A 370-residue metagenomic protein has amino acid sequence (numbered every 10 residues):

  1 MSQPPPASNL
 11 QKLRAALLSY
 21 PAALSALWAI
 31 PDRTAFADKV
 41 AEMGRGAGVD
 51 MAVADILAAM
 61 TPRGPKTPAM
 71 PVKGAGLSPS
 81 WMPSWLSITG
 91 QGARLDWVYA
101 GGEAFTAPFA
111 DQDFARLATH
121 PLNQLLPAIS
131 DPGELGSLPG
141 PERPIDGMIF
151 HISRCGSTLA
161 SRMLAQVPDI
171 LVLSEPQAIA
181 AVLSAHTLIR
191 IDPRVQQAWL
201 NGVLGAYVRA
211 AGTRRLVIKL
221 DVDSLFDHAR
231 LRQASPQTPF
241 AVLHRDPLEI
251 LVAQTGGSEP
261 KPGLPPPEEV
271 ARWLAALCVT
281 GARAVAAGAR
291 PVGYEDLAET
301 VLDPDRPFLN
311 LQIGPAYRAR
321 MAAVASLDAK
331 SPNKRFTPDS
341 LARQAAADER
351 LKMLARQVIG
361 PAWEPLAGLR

Functional and structural regions predicted by a protein language model:
M1-G76: Terminal, compositionally biased segments used for targeting/anchoring and flexible tails
Q3-P6, R33, P193-Q197, L274: Generic alpha-helical segment signature
A26, R215-K219, R290-G293: Short catalytic-loop micro-motif centered on adjacent basic/acidic residues
P65-P139, C278-P291, E295-R370: PAPS-dependent sulfotransferases, especially Golgi type II membrane carbohydrate sulfotransferases
P83-S87, G92-R94, A100-G101, F105-Q254: PAPS-dependent sulfotransferase catalytic domain
D146, R215-L216, G263-E268, A323: Surface-exposed cleft-lining segments at the edges of enzyme active sites
A178-I189, V222-A298, L302-A316: PAPS-dependent sulfotransferase catalytic domain
I191-G202, E259-P266, R335-A345: A polyampholytic, Gly/Pro-enriched intrinsically disordered region
